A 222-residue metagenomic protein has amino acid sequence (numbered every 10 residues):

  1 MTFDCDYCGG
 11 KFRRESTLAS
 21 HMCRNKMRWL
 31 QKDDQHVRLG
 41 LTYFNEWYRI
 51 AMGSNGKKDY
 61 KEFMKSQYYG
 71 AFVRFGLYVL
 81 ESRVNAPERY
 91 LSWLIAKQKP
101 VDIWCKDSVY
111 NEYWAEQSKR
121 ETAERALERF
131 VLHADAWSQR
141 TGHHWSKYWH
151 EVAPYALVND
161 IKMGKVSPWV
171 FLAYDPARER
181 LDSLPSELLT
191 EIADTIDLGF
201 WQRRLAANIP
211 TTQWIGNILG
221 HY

Functional and structural regions predicted by a protein language model:
M1-L41: C-terminal recognition-helix end and immediately following basic linker of small zinc-binding "finger" domains
S20, R24, E46-I50, R74-Y78 (+7 more regions): Charged/polar, solvent-exposed surface patches and flexible loops
L30, Y48, L94, C105 (+7 more regions): Short linear interaction motif-like sites in intrinsically disordered regions of transcription factors
L30-F72: Charged, amphipathic alpha-helical linkers/stalks
L39-G40, T122, K162: Alpha-helix capping and helix-coil boundary motifs
Y60-S138: Extended alpha-helical scaffolding regions
G142: Charged, often Cys/His-bearing segments associated with DNA-binding zinc-finger transcription factors
W145, W149-Y222: Charge-dense, extended regions
